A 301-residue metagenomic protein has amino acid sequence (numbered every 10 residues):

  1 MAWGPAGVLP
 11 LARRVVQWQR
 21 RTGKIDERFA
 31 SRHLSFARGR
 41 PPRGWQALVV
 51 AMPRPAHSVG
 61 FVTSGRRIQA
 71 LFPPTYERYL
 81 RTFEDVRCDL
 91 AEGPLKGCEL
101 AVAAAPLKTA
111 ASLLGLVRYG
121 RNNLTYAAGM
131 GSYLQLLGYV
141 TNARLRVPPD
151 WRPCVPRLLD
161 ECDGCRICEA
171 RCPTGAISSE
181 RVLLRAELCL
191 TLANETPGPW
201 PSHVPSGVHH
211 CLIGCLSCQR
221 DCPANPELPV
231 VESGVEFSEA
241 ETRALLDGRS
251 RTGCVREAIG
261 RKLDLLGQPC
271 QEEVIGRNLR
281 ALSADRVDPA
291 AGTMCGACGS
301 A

Functional and structural regions predicted by a protein language model:
M1-L159, A297-C298: Auxiliary alpha/beta "docking" domains used to position bulky ligands
N142-P149, L188, L192, T196-G198: A short, charged helix-loop
R146-L159, S179, W200, N225-S233: Inter-helical turn/loop segments and adjacent helix faces that build the functional surface of alpha-helical bundle
R152-D163, P205-C215: Immediate flanking context of iron-sulfur cluster ligation sites
I167-T191, P197, V208-S238: Iron-sulfur cluster-binding cysteine motifs and their immediate structural context in ferredoxin-like electron-transfer
L192-A193, P197-I213, A244-Q268: Short Fe-S-cluster ligation motifs
P226-A244, R251, G260, L266-G267 (+1 more regions): Compact disulfide-stabilized, cysteine-rich extracellular microdomains and processed peptide cores in secreted proteins
I275-R280, A301: Conserved hydrophobic register position within alpha-solenoid helical repeats
